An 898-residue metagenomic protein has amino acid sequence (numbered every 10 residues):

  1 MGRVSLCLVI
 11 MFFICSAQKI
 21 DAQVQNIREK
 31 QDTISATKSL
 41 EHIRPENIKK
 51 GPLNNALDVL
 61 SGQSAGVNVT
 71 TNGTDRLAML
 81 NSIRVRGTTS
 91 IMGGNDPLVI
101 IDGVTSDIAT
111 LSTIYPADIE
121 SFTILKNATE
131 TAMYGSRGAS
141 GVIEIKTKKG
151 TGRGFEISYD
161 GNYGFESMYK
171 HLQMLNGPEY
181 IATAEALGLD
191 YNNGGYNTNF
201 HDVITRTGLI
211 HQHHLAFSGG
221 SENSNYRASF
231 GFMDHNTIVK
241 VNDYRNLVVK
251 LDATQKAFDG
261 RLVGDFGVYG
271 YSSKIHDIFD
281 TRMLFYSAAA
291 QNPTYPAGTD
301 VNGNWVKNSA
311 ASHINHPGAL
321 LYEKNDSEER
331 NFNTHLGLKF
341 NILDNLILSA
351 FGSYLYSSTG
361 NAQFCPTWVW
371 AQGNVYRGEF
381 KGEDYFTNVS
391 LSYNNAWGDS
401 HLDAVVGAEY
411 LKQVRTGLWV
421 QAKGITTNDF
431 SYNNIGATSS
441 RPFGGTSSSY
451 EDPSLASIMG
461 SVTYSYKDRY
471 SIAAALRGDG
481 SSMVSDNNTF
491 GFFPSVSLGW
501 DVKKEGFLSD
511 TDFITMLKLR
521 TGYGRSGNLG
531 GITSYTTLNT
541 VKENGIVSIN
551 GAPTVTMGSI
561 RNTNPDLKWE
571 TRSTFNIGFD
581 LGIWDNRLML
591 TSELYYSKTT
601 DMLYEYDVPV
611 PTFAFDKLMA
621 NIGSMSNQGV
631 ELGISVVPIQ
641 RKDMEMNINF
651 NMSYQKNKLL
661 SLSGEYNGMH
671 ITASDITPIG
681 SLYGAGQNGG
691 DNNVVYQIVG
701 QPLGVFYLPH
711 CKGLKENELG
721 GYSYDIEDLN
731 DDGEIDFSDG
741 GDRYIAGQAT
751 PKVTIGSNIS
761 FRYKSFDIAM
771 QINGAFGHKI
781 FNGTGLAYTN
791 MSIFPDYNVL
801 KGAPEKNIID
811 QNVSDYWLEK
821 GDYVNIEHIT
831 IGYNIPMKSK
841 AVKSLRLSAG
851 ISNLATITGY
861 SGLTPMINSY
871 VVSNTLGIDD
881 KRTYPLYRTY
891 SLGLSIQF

Functional and structural regions predicted by a protein language model:
M1-A257, L262-Y271, P317, N331-N333 (+8 more regions): Short, small/polar-rich motifs associated with maturation and membrane association, primarily at protein termini
R3, G208-H211, N246, D252-F258 (+6 more regions): Extracellular/periplasmic, surface-exposed regions of secreted and cell-surface proteins
V99, Y464, V705, L729 (+1 more regions): Short aromatic-centered micro-motifs
S158-N193, Q421, A620, V637-G747 (+2 more regions): Conserved small-residue
R282-P317: Acidic, glycine-rich flexible loop segments
G733, D767-E827: C-terminal beta-barrel architecture of Gram-negative outer-membrane proteins
Q748-I780: Glycine-rich, aromatic-lined ligand/substrate-binding cores of catalytic and carbohydrate-binding domains
